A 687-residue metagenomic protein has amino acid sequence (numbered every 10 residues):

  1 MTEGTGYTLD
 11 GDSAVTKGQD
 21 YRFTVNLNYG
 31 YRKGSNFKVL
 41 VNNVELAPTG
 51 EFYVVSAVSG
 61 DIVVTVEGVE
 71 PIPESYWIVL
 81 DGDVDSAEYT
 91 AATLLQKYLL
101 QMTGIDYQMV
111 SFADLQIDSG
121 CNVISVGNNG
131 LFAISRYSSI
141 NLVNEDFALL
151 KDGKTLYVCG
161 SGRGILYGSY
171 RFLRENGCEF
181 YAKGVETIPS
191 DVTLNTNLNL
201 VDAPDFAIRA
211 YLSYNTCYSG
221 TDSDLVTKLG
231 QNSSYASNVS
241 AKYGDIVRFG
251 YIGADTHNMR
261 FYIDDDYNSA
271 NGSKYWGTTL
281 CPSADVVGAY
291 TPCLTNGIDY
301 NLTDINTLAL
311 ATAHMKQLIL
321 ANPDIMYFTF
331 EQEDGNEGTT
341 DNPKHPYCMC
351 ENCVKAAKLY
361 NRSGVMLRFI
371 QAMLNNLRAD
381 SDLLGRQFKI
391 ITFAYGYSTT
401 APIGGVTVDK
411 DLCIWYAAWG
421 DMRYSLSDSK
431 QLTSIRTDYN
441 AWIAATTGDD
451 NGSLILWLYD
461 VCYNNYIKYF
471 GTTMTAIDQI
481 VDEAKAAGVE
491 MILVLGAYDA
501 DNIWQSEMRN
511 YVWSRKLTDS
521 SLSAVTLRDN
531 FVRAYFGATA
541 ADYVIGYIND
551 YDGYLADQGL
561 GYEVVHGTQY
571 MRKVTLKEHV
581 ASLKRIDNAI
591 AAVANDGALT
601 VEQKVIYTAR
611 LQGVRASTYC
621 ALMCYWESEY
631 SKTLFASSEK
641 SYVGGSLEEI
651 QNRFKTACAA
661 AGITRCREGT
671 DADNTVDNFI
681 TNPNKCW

Functional and structural regions predicted by a protein language model:
M1, T49-P71: Conserved "repeat-terminator" motif of extracellular CCP/Sushi domains
Q19-V54: Surface-exposed interfaces of beta-sheet-rich extracellular modules
E70-A148, E186-T187, V192-L200: Acidic, contiguous N-terminal accessory segments
A91-L94, Y98, L142-Q371, I443 (+1 more regions): Feature activates predominantly on carbohydrate-active enzymes
T303-A309, Q317, K430-D542, G546 (+1 more regions): Structured mid-domain segments that build the active-site/substrate or prosthetic-cofactor binding neighborhood
I370-A401, G452-V461, I492-L495: Aromatic-lined carbohydrate-recognition surfaces of secreted/lumenal glycan-active proteins
I391-G420, K468-T473, N502-M508: Substrate-binding cleft/loops of secretory-pathway carbohydrate-active enzymes
G488, W513-W687: Catalytic domains of carbohydrate-active enzymes that cleave complex glycans
